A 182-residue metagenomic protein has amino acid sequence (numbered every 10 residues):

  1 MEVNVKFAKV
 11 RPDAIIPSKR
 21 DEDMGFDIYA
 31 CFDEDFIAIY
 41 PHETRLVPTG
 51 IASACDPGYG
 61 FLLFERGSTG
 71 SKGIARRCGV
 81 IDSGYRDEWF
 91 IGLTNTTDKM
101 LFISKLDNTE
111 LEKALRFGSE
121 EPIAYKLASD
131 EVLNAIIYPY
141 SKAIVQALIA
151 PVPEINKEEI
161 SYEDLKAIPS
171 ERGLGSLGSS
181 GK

Functional and structural regions predicted by a protein language model:
M1-K182: DUTPase catalytic domain/fold
